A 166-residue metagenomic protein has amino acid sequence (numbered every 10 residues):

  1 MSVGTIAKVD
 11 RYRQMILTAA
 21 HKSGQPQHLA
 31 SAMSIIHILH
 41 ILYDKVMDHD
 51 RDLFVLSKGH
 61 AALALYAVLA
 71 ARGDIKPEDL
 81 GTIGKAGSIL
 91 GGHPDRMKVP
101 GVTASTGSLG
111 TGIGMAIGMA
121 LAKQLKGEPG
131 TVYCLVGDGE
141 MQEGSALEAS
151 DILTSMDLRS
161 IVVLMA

Functional and structural regions predicted by a protein language model:
M1-D10: Non-catalytic, mobile gating and regulatory segments of ester bond hydrolases
V3, Q25, L29: Charge-dense, low-complexity intrinsically disordered segments
V9-P26, A166: N-terminal capping segment at the start of a domain
L17-S23, S31-S155: Cofactor-binding active-site loop characterized by glycine-rich and histidine/acidic residues
M156-A166: A short, conserved beta-to-alpha structural element at the edge of catalytic cores that scaffolds binding
